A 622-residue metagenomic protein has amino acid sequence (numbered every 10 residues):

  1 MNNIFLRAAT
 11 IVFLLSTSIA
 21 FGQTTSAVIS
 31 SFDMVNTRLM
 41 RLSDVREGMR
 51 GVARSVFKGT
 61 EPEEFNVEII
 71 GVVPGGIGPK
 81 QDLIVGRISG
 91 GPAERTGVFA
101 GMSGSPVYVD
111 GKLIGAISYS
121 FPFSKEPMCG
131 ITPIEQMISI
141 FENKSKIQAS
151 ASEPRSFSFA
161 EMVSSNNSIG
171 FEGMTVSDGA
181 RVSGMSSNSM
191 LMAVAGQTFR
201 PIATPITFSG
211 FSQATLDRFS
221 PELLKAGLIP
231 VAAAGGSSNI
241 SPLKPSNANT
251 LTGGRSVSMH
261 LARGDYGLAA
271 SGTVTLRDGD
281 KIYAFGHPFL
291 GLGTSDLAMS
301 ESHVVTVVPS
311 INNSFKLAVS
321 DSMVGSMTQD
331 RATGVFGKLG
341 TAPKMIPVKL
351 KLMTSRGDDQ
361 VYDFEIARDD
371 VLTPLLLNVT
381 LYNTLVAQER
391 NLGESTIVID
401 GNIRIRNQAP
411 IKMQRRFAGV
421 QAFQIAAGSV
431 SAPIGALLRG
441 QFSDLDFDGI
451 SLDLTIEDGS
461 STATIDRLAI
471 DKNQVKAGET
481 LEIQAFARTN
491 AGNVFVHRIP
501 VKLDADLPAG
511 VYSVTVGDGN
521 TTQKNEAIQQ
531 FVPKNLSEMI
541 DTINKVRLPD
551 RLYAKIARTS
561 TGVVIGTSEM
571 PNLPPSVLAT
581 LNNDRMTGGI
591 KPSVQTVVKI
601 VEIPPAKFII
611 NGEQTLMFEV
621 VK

Functional and structural regions predicted by a protein language model:
M1-A9: Bacterial N-terminal signal peptides that target proteins for export
N2, S18-A20, R46: Intrinsically disordered, low-complexity segments enriched in small/polar residues
A8-A20: Bacterial N-terminal signal peptides
G22-K622: Terminal presequence/propeptide segments associated with secretion/organelle targeting and zymogen/polyprotein
